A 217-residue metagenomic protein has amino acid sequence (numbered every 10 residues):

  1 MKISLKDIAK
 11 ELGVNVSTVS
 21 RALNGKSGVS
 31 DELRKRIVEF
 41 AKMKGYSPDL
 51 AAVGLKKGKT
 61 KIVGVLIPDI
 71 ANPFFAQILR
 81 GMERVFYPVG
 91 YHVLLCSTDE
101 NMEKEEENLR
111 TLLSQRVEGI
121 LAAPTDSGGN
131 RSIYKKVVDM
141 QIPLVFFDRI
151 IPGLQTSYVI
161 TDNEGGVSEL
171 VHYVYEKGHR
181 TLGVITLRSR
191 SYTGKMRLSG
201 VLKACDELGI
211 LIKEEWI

Functional and structural regions predicted by a protein language model:
M1-I3, K42-R80, P88-Y91, D99-E100 (+1 more regions): N-terminal helix-turn-helix/winged-helix DNA-binding helices and compositionally similar short basic alpha-helical
M1-K61: N-terminal helix-turn-helix DNA-binding module of bacterial transcription factors
I3, E11, V16, M43 (+5 more regions): Bacterial carbohydrate/catabolite-sensing allosteric modules
I8, G119-I120, V174: Hydrophobic two-helix hairpin corresponding to the core of helix-turn-helix DNA-binding domains
V16-R21, L55-A71, Y173, T181-R188: Short beta-strand segments enriched in small/hydrophobic residues
L95-M102, E215-I217: Short beta->alpha junction loops
V117-P124, G183-I185: Periplasmic-binding protein-like
